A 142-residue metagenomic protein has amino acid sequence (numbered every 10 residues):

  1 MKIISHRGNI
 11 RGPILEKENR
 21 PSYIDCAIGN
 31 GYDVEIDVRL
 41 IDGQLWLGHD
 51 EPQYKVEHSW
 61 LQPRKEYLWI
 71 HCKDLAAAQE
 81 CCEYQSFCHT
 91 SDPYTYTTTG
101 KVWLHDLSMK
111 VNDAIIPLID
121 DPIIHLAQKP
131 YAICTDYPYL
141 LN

Functional and structural regions predicted by a protein language model:
M1-N142: Phosphate-group recognition and catalysis centered on beta-loop-alpha active-site segments
